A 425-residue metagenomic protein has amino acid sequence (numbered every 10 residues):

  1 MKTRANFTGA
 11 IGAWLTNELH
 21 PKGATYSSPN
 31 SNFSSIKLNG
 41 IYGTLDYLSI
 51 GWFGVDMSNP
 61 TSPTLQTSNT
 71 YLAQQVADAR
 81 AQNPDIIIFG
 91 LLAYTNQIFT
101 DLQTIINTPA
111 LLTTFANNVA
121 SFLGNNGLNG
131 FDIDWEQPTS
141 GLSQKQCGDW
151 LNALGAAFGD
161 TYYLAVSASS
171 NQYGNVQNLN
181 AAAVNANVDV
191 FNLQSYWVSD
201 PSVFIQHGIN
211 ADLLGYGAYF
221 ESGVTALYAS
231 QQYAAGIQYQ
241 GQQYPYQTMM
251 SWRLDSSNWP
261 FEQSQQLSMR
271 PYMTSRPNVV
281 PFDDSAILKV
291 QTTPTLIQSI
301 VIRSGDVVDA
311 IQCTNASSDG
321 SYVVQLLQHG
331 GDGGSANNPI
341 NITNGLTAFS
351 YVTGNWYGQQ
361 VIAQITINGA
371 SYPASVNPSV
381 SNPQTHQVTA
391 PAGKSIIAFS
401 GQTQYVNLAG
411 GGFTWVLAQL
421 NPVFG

Functional and structural regions predicted by a protein language model:
K2-Y233, Q240-Y246, D255-L267: Chitinase-like catalytic core of GlcNAc-active glycosidases
A235-M250, I397-Q402: Cysteine-clustered segments with highest specificity for TGF-beta superfamily mature ligands
S268-Y272: Extended substrate-binding grooves/exosites of carbohydrate-active enzymes
T274-G425: Lectin-type carbohydrate-recognition ectodomains
